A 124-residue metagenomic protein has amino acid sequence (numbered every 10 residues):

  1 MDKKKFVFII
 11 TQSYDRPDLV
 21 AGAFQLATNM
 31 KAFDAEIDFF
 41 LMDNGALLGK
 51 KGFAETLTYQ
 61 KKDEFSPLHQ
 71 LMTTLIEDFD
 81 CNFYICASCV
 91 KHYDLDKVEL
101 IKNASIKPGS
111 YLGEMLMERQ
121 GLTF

Functional and structural regions predicted by a protein language model:
D2-V7: Extreme N-terminal starter segment of soluble prokaryotic enzymes
F8-A21: Short, glycine-rich nucleotide/cofactor-binding loops
V20-F33, F39: Histidine-anchored nucleotide/phosphate-binding helix
E36-D43, F83-A87: Short internal beta-strands
G45-T58: N-terminal beta-loop-helix "entrance" segment that forms/cooperates in small-molecule cofactor or anionic ligand
T56-I85: A glycine-rich helix N-cap at a beta->alpha junction
M72-T74, N82-A87, H92-I101, S105-I106 (+1 more regions): A short aromatic-anchored loop/beta-hairpin motif
G121-F124: Short hydrophobic/aromatic patches at helix-to-coil boundaries
